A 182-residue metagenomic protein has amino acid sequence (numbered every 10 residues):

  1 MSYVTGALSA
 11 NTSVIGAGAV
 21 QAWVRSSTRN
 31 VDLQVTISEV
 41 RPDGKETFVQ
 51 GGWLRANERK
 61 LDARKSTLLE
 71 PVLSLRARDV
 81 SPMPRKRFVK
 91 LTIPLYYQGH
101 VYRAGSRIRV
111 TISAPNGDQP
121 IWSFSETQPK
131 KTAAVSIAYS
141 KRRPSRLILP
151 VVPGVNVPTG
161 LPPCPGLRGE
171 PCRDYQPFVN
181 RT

Functional and structural regions predicted by a protein language model:
M1-T182: Glycine/threonine-rich phosphate-binding loop and adjacent beta-strand/alpha-helix elements that clamp
